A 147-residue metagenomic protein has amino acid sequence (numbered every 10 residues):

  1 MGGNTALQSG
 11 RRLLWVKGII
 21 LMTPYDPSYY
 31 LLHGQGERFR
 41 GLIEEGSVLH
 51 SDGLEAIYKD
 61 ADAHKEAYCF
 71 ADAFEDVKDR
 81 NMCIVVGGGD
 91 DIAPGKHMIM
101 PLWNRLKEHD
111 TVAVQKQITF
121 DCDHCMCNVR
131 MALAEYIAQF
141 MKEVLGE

Functional and structural regions predicted by a protein language model:
M1, Q35-G36, R105-L106: A signal for specific C-terminal beta-sheet/loop modules enriched in small/flexible residues with GP/PG/PP motifs
M1-Q8: Glycine-rich nucleophile elbow surrounding the catalytic serine of serine-hydrolase chemistry
G3, D26-S28, G89-D91: Solvent-exposed loop/turn segments at secondary-structure junctions within structured extracellular/periplasmic domains
T5, T23, H124: Flexible, active-site-adjacent loop/turn segments at secondary-structure boundaries
Q8-I57: Hydrolase active-site cap/lid region
D60-F140: Serine-hydrolase catalytic core
K142-E147: Generic C-terminal helix-cap and adjacent flexible tail
